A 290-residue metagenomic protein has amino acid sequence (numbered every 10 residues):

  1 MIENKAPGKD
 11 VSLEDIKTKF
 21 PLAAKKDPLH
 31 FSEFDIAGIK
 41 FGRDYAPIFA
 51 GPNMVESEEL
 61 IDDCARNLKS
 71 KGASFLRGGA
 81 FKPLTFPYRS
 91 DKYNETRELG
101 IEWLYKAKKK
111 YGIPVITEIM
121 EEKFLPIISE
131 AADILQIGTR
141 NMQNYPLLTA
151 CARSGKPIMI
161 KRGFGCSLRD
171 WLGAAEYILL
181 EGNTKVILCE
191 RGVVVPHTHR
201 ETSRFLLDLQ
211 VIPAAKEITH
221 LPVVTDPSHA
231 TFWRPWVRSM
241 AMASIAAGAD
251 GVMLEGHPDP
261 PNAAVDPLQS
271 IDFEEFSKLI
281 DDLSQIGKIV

Functional and structural regions predicted by a protein language model:
E3-K5, A243-V290: Structured C-terminal cap/extension of enzyme domains
A6-P7, V11-F49, V290: N-terminal amphipathic alpha-helix/helix-capping segment at the start of soluble metabolic enzymes
I36, F41, S154-D259: Catalytic alpha/beta core domains of metabolic enzymes, predominantly
A46-D63, F86-Y93, P114-E118, G138-T139 (+2 more regions): Active-site mouth loops of central-metabolism enzymes
D63-F81: Catalytic domains of carbohydrate-active enzymes, especially glycoside hydrolases
R77, T96, I113-F124, D133-P146 (+3 more regions): Catalytic beta/alpha-barrel core
R77-E98, P258-L268: Glycine-rich, proline-tolerant flexible connector loops at the mouths of alpha/beta enzymes
D91-T117, C151-P157, L209-V223, Q269-V290: Alpha-helix-loop-beta-strand connector modules within alpha/beta enzyme cores
